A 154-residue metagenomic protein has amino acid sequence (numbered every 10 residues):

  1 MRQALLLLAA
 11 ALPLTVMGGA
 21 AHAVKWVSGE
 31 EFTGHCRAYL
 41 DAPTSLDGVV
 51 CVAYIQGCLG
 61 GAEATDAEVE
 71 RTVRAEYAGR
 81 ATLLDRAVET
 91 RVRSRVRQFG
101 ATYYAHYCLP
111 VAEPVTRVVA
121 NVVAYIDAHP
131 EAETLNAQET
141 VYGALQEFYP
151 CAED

Functional and structural regions predicted by a protein language model:
M1-L8: Bacterial N-terminal signal peptides that target proteins for export
P13-G18: N-terminal signal peptide c-region/cleavage motif recognized by signal peptidases
V27-V118, A144: Short N-proximal segments of mature Sec-exported proteins
A42, H129-A132: A short glycine/serine-rich beta->alpha loop
V119-H129: Short helix/strand-capping connector loops at secondary-structure junctions
E131-D154: C-terminal partner/receptor-binding element of secreted or periplasmic proteins
